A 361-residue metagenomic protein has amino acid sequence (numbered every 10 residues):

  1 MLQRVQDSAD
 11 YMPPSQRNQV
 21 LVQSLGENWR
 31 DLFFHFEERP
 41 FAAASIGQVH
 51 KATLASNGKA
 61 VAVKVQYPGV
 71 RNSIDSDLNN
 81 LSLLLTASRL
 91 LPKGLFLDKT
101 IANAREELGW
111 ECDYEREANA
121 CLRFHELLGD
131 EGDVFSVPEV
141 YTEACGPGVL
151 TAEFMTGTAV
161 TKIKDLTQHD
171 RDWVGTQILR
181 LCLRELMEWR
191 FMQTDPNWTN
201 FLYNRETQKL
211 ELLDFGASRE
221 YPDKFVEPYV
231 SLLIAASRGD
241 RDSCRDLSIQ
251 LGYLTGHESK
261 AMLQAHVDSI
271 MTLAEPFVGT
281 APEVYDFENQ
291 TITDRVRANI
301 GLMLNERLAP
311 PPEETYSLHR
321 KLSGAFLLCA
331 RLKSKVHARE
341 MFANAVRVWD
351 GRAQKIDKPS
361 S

Functional and structural regions predicted by a protein language model:
M1-L183, R190, Y203-K209, F215-D223 (+3 more regions): Broad phosphate/nucleotide-binding scaffolds in NTP-utilizing and phosphate-metabolizing enzymes
E188-W198: Catalytic-loop of the protein kinase fold
V226: Short adenine-binding "F-helix/F-box" segment of the Bergerat
Y229-S231: Short amphipathic alpha-helical recognition elements used for nucleic-acid or partner binding across transcription
